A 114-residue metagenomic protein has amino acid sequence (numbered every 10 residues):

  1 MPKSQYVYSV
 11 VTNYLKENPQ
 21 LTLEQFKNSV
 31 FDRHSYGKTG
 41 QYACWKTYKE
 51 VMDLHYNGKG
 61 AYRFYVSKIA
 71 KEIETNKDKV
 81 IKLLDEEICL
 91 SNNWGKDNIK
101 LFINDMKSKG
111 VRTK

Functional and structural regions predicted by a protein language model:
M1-K114: Intrinsically disordered, charged low-complexity linkers and terminal tails that flank or connect structured domains
